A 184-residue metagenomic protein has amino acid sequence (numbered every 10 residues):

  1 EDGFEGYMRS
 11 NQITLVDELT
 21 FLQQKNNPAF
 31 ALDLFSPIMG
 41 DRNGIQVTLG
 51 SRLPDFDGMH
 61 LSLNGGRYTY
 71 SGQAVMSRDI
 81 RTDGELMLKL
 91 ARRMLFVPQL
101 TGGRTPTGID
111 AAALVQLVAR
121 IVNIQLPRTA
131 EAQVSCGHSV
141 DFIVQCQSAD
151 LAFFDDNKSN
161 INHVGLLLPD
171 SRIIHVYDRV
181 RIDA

Functional and structural regions predicted by a protein language model:
E1, D150-D155: Short beta-strand segments that buttress and anchor functional surface loops
E1, H163-L167: Short beta-strand-centered aromatic/proline hotspots
D2-M39, N43-V97: Boundary regions of SH3-family modules and the immediately adjacent low-complexity/disordered segments in eukaryotic
I45-T48, Q147, L168: Residue-level recognition of short, solvent-exposed, well-ordered loop/turn junctions that link secondary-structure
S51, A149-D150: Structural motif
D55, F153-F154, H175: A generic structural signal for residues embedded in beta-strands
M76-S77, R104, H138-F142, L168-A184: Aromatic- and glycine-rich peptidoglycan recognition patches
Q99-S148: Catalytic cysteine-centered active-site loop
